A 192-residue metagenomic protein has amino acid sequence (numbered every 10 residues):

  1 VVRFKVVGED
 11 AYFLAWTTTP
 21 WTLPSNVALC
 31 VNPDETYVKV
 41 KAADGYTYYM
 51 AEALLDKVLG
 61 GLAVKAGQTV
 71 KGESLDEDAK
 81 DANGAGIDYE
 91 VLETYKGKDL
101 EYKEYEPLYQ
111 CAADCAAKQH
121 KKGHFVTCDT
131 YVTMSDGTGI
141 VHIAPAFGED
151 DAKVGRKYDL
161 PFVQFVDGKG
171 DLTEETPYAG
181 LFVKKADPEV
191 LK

Functional and structural regions predicted by a protein language model:
V1-P24, Y37-V38, D44, T69-D81 (+2 more regions): Residue patterns forming the tRNA-binding/recognition surfaces of aminoacyl-tRNA synthetases and related DALR
V6-G8, P33, Y109: Non-catalytic surface loops within mature trypsin-like serine protease
W16, L29-P33: Phosphate-backbone binding and catalysis cores of DNA-processing enzymes
W21, N32, K96-D99: A short catalytic or substrate-binding loop motif that flags glycine-/basic-rich loops and adjacent residues that bind
T22-L23, L29-C30, C115-K118: Short, solvent-exposed secondary-structure boundary motifs
A28-L29, T94: A generic local secondary-structure boundary/capping motif
V38-I140, E149-A152: Protease-associated
